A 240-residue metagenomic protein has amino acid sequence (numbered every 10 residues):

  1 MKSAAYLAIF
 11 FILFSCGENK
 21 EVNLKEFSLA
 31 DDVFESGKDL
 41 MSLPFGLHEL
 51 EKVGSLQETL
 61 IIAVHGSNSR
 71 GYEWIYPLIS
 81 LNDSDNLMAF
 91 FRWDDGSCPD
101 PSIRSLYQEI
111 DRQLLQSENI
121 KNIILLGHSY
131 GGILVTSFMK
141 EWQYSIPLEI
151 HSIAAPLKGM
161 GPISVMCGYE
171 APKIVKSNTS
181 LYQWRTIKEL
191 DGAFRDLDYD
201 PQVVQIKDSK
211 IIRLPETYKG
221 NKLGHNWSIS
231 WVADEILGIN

Functional and structural regions predicted by a protein language model:
A4-F14: Sec-dependent N-terminal signal peptides
C16-K121: Active-site catalytic motif of lipid deacylating hydrolases and related acyltransferases
I61, M88-G96, D100-D191: Serine-dependent carboxylesterase/thioesterase catalytic core of lipase-like alpha/beta-hydrolase/SGNH enzymes
W74-I75, P101, P162-V165, A193-L197 (+1 more regions): Short aromatic-enriched loop/helix-cap "lid" or pocket-rim segments at secondary-structure transitions that line
L78-L81, W142-Q143, C167-E170, D200-Q202: Glycine-rich, phosphate-binding/catalytic loops in enzymes
E170-N240: C-terminal catalytic-base region of ester-bond hydrolases, centering on the histidine of the charge-relay
